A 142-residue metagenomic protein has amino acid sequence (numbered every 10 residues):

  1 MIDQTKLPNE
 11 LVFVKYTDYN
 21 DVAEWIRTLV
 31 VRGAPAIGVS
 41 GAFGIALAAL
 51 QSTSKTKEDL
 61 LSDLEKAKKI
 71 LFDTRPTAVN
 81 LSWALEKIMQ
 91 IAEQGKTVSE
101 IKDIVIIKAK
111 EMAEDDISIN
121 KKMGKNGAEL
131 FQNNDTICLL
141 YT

Functional and structural regions predicted by a protein language model:
M1-K96: Long amphipathic alpha-helical segments
A84-L130: Small/polar-residue-rich loop-to-helix segments that shape phosphate-bearing ligand pockets
F131-D135: Short helix-loop-beta connector
Y141-T142: Conserved small/polar residues in nucleotide/adenosyl-binding loops
